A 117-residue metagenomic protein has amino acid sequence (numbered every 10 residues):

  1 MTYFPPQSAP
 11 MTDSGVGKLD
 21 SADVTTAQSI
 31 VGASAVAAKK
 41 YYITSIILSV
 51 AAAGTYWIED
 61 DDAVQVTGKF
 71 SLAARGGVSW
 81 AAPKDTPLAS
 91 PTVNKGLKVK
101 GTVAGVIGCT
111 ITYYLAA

Functional and structural regions predicted by a protein language model:
M1-Y42, T92-N94, K100-A117: C-terminal interaction-tip segments
D23-V24, T67-K84, T112-A117: A signal for specific C-terminal beta-sheet/loop modules enriched in small/flexible residues with GP/PG/PP motifs
Y42-I43, A82: Charged, amphipathic alpha-helical segments
I47-W57, G101-G108: Extended, low-complexity, turn-rich repeat/linker tracts enriched in Gly/Pro/Ser/Thr and Asp/Glu that occur
A51-F70, I111: Short, surface-exposed beta-strand/strand-loop-strand elements in extracellular ectodomains
A73-G96, K100-V103: Beta-sandwich interaction modules
